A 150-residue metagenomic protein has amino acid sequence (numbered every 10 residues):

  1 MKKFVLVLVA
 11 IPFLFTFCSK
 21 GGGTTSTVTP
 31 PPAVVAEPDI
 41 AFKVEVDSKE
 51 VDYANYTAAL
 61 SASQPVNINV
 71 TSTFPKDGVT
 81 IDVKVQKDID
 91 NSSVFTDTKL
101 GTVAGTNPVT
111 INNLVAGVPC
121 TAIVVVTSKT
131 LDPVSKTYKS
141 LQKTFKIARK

Functional and structural regions predicted by a protein language model:
F4-V7, I11-V46: Bacterial Sec-dependent N-terminal signal peptides
T29-K150: First exposed extracellular module after export/assembly in secreted or surface-exposed proteins
